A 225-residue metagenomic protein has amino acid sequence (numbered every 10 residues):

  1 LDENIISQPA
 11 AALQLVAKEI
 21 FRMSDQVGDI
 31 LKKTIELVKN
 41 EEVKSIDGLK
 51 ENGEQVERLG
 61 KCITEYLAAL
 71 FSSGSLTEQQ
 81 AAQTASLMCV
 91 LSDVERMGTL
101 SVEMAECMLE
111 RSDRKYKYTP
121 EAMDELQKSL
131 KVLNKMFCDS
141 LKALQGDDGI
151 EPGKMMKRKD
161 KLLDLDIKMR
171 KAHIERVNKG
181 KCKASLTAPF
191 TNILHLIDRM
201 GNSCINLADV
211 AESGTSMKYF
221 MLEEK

Functional and structural regions predicted by a protein language model:
L1-K225: Cytosolic, long alpha-helical scaffolding segments
